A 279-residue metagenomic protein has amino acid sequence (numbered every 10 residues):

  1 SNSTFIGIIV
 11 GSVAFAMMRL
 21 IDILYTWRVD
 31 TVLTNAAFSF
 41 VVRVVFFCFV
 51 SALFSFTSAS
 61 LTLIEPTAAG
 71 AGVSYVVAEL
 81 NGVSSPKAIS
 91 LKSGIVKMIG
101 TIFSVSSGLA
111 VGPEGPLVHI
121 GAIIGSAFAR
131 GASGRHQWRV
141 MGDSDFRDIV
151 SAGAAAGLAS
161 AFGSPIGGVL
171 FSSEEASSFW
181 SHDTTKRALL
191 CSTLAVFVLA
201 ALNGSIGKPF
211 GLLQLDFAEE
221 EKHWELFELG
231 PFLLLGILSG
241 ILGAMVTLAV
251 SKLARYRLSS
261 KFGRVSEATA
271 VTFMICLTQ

Functional and structural regions predicted by a protein language model:
S1-Q279: Alpha-helical transmembrane segments and immediately membrane-proximal extracytoplasmic
